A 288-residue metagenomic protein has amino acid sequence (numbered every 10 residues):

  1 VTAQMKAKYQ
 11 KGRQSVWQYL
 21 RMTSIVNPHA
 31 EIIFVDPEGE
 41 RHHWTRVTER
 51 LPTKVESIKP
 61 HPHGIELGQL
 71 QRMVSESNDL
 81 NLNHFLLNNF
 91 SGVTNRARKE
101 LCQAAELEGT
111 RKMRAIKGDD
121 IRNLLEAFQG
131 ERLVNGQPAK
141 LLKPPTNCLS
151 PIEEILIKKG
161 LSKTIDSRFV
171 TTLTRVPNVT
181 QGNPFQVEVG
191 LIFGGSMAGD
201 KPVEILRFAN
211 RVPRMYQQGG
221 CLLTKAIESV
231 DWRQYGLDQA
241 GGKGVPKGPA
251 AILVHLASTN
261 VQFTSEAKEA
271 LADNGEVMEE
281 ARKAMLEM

Functional and structural regions predicted by a protein language model:
V1-M288: N-terminal assembly/transducer modules of large multi-domain enzymes, emphasizing dimerization/partner-binding
